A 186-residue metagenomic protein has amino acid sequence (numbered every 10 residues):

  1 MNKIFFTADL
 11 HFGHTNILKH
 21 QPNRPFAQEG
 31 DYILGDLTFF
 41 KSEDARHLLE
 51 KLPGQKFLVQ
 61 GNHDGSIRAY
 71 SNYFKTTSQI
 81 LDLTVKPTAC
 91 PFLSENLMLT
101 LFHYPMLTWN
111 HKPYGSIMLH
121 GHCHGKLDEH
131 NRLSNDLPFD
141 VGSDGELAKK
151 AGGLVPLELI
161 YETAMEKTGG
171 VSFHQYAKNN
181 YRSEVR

Functional and structural regions predicted by a protein language model:
M1-D44, V141, T163-A164, V185-R186: N-terminal active-site segment of His-dependent metallophosphoesterases
N2, L48, E95-L97: Short acidic/polar mixed-charge low-complexity motifs
D9, D36, G61, G121-H122: Active-site glycine-centered loops adjacent to acidic/histidine catalytic or metal-binding residues that shape
F12, F39, D64, M106 (+1 more regions): Short, glycine/acidic-enriched loop or turn micro-motifs at the edges of active sites
I17-K19, L58-G61: Short catalytic/metal-binding and nucleic-acid-binding patches
P22-R24, H47-L52, M118, S134-F139: Glycine-rich, phosphate-binding/catalytic loops in enzymes
G35-L52, Q60, G65-L81, H111-K112 (+1 more regions): Metal-dependent catalytic neighborhoods of phosphoester/phosphodiester hydrolases
F57, N72-E184: Conserved beta-sheet core of the metallophosphoesterase superfamily
